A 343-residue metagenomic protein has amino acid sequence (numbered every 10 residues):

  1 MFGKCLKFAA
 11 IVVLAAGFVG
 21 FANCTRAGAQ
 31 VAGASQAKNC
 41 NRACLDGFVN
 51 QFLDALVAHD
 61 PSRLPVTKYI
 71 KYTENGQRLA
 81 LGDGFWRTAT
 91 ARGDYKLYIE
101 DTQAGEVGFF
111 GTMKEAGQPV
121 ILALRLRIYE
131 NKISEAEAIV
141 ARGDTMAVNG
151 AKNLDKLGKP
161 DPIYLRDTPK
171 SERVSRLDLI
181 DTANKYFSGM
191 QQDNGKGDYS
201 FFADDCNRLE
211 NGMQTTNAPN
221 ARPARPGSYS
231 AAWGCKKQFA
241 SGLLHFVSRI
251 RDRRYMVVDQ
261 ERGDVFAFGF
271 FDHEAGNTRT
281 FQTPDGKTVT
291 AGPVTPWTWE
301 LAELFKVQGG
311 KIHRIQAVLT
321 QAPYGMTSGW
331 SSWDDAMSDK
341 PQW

Functional and structural regions predicted by a protein language model:
M1-V12, G20-N23: Bacterial N-terminal signal peptides that target proteins for export
G3, G17-G20, G28, G33: Residue-identity detector for glycine
C24-W343: C-terminal and inter-domain tail/linker signature
